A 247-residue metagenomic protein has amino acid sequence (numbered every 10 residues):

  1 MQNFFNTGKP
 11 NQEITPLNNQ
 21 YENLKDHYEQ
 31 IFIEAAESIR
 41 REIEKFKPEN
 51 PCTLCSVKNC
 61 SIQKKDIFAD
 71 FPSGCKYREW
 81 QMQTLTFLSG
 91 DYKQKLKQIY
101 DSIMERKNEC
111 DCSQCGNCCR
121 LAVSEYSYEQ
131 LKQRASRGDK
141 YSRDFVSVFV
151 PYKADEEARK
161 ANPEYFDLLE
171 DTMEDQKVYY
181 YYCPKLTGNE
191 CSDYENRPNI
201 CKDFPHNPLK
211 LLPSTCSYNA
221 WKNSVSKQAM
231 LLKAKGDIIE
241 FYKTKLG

Functional and structural regions predicted by a protein language model:
M1-G247: Short loop/turn segments that flank or connect secondary-structure elements
